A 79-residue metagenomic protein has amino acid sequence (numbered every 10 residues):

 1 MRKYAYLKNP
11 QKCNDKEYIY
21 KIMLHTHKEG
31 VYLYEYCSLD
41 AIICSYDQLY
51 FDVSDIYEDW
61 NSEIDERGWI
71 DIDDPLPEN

Functional and structural regions predicted by a protein language model:
M1-K16, P75: Negatively charged, low-complexity tracts enriched in Asp/Glu with abundant Ser/Thr
K12-L24, I56: Short, low-complexity, intrinsically disordered N-terminal segments
K16-I19, K28, Y50, N61: Low-complexity, intrinsically disordered short peptide segments enriched in small/polar/basic residues
I19-C44: Short aromatic-glycine-(Arg/Gly/Cys) micro-motifs in beta-strand/loop hairpins
L39-N79: Mixed-charge, Lys/Arg-enriched low-complexity segments
